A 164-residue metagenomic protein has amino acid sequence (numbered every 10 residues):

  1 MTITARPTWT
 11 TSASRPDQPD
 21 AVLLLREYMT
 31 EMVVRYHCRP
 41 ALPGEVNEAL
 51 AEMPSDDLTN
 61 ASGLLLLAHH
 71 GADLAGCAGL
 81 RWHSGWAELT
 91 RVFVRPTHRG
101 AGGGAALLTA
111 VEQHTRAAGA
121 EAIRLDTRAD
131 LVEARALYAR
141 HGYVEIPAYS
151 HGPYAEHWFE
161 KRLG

Functional and structural regions predicted by a protein language model:
R6, P16, E27, E121-G142 (+1 more regions): C-terminal "cap" of GNAT-fold acetyltransferases
R6-T90, R95-P96, L108-T109, H114 (+2 more regions): Acetyl-CoA-dependent GNAT
E45-E48, R99-G100, Q113, H141 (+1 more regions): Short, intrinsically disordered/low-complexity patches at protein termini and at juxtamembrane boundaries
D73, R91, R95-T109, R116-A118 (+2 more regions): Conserved glycine-rich acetyl-CoA-binding loop
S84, A118, D126: Residue-level signal for short amphipathic helical patches enriched in basic/charged and nearby hydrophobic residues
